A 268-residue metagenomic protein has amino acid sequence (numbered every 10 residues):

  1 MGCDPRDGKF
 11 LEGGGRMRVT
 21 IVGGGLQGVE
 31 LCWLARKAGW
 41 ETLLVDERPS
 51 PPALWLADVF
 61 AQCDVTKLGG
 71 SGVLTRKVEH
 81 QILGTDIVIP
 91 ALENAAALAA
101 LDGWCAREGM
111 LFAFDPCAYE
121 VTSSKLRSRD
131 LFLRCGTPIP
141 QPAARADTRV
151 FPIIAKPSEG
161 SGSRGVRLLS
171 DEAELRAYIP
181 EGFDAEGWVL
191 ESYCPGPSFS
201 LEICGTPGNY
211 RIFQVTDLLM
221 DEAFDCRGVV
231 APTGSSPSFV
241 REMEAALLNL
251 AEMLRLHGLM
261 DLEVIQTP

Functional and structural regions predicted by a protein language model:
D7-R16: Short, Lys/Arg-enriched N-terminal segments with co-localized hydrophobic residues within the first ~10-30 amino acids
T20-L31: Glycine-rich adenosine-cofactor-binding loop
V45-P51: Short, polar loop motifs at secondary-structure junctions
P51-A57, L98-W104, A146-V150: Short loop/helix-cap segments at secondary-structure boundaries that form the rim of catalytic
A57-V78: Glycine-rich, highly charged phosphate/nucleotide-binding loops
L83-S123, G136-A144: A short, GP-enriched loop/loop-strand-helix hinge that lies immediately N-terminal to, or at the N-terminal rim
F132, V150-L169, D184-L201, F213-L219 (+1 more regions): ATP-grasp fold ATP-binding core
S192-L254, Q266: ATP-dependent carboxylate/phosphate-activation module, predominantly the ATP-grasp catalytic core and closely related
